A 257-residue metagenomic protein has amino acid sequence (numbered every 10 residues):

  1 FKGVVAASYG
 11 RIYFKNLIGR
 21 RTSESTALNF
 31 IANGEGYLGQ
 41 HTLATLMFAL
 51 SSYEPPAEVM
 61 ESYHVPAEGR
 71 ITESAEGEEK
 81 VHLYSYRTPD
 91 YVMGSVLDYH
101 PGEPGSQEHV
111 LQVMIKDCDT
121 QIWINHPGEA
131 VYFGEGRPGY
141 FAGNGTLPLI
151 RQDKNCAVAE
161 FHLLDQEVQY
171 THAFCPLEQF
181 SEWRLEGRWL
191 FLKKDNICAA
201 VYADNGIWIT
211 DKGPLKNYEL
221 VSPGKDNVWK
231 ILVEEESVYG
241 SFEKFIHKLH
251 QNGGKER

Functional and structural regions predicted by a protein language model:
K2-R257: Ser/Thr/Asn(+Pro)-rich, low-complexity disordered segments
